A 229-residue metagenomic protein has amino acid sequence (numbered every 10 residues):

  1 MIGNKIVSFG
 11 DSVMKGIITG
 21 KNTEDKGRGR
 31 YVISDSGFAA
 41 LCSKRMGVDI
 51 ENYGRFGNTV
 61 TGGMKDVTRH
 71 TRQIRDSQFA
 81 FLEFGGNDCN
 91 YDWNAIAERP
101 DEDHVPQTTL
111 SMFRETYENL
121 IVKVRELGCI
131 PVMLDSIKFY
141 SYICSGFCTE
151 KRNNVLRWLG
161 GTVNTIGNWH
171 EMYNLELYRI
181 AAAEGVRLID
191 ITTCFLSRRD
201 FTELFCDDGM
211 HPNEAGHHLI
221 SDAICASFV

Functional and structural regions predicted by a protein language model:
M1-G54, H70-D76, A80, N213: Serine-esterase "nucleophile elbow" of acetyl-processing enzymes
I2, T68-V229: Alpha-helical cap/lid subdomain in secreted, periplasmic, or secretory-pathway luminal O-acyl-processing enzymes
V13, G54-N58, F84-G85, N94: Cell-envelope and extracellular/periplasmic
V13, T19, V60, D88-C89 (+1 more regions): Short, flexible micro-motifs
V32-I33, T61, S111, E171: Conserved phosphate-coordination/catalytic loops
N58-T68: Structural motif
